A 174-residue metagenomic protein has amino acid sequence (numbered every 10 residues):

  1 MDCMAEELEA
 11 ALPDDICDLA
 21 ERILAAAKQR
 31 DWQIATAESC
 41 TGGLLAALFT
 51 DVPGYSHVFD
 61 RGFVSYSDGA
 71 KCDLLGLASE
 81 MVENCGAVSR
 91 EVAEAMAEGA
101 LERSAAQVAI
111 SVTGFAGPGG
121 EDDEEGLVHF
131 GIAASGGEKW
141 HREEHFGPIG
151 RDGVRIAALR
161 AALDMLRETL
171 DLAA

Functional and structural regions predicted by a protein language model:
D2-A174: Short alpha-helical segments enriched in small residues
